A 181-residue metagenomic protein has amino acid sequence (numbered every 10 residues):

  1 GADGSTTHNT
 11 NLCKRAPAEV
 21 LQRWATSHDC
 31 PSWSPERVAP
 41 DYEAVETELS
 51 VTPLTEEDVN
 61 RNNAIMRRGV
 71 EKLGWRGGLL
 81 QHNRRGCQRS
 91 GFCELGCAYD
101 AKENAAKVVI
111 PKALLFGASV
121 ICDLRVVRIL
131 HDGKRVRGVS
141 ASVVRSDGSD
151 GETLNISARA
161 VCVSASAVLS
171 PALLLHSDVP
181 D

Functional and structural regions predicted by a protein language model:
G1-A2, R67-G69, P111-K112, T153-N155 (+1 more regions): A general structural signal for short secondary-structure junctions and capping/turn motifs
G1-W24, D29-C30, P35-E36, S140-A141 (+3 more regions): N-terminal glycine-rich phosphate/pyrophosphate-binding loop and immediately adjacent elements
A16, W24, H28, Y42-L49 (+6 more regions): A generic secondary-structure signal for well-formed alpha-helical elements
S27, P31-R128, V136: Conserved redox-cofactor binding core of oxidoreductases
K112, A118, G133, L154 (+1 more regions): C-terminal lid/capping helical subdomain adjacent to the catalytic/cofactor pocket in oxidative enzymes
L124, I129, S140-D181: Glycine-rich loop(s) and the adjacent beta-strand/alpha-helix scaffold that form part
K134-S140: Short, hydrophobic/aromatic-rich segments at coil-to-beta transitions
